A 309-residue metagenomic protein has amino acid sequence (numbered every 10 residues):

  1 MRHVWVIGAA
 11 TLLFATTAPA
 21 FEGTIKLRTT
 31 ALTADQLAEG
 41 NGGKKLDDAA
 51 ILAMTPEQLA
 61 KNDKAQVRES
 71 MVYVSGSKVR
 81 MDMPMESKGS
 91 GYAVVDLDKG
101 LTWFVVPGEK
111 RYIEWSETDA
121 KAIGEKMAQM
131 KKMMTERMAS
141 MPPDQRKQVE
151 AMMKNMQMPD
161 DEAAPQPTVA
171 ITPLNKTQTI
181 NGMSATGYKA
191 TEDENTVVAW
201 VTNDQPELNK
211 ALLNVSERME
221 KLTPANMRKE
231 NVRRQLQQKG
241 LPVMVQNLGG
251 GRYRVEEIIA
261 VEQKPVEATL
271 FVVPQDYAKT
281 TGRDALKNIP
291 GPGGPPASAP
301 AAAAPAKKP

Functional and structural regions predicted by a protein language model:
M1-V4: Positively charged n-region of N-terminal signal peptides that target proteins for export
T11-L12: Repetitive helical segments and hydrophobic/amphipathic motifs
A15-T17: N-terminal signal peptide c-region/cleavage motif recognized by signal peptidases
P19-P309: Extended soluble regions of mature proteins
